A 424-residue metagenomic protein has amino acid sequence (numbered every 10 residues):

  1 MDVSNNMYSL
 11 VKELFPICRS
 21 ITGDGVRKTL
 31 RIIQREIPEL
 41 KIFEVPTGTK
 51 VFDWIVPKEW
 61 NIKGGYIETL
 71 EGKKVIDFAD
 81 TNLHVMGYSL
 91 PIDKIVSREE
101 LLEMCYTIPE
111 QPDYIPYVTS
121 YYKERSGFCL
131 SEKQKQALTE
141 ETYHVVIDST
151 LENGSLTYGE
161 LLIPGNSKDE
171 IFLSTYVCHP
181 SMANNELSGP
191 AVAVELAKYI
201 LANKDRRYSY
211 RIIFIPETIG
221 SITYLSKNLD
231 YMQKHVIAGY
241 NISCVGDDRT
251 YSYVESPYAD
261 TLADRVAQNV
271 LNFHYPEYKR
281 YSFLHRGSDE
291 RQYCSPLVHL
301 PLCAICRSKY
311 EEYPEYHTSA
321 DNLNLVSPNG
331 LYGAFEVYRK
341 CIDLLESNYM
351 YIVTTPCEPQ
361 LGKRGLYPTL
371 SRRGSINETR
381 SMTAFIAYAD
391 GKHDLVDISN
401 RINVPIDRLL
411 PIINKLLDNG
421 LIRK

Functional and structural regions predicted by a protein language model:
M1-K424: N-terminal hydrophobic/helix-forming segments and targeting peptides
